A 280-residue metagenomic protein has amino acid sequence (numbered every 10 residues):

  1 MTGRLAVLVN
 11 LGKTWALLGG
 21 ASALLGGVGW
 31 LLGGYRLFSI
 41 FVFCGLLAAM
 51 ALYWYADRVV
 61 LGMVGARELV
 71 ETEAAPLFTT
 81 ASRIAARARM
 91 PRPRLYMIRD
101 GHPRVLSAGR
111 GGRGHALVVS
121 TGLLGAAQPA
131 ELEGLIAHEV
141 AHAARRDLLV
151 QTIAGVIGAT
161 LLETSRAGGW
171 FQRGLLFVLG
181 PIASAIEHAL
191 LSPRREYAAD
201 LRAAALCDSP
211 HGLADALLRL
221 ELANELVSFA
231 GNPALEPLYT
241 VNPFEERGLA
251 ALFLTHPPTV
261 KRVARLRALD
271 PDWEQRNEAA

Functional and structural regions predicted by a protein language model:
M1-R104, T160-R173, F177-A189, Y197 (+3 more regions): Hydrophobic or amphipathic, alpha-helical segments that drive membrane association/targeting
G34, D57, A81, V119 (+4 more regions): Residue-level signature of catalytic and energy-coupling elements of molecular machines, predominantly ATP/GTP-dependent
T79-A86, G134-A137, A141-H142, A159 (+4 more regions): Short amphipathic alpha-helical coupling elements at transmembrane boundaries
R89-G114, S184, A204-A280: Active-site-proximal gating segments in proteases and membrane effectors
V105-P129: Active-site scaffold of zinc-dependent metalloenzymes
V118, Q128-R145, L149-V150: Short alpha-helix carrying the canonical HExxH Zn2+-binding catalytic motif
V140-A159, G168, H211: Catalytic Zn2+-binding segment of zinc metalloproteases
L190-P193, P257: Soluble non-cytosolic domains of exported or imported proteins
